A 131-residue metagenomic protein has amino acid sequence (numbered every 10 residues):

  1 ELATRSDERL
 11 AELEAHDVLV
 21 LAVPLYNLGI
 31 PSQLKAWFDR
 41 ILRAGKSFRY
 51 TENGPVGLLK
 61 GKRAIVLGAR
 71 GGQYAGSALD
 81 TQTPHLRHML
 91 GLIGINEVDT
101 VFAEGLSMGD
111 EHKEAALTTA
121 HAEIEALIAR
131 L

Functional and structural regions predicted by a protein language model:
E1-E14, A120-L127: Glycine-rich, highly charged phosphate/nucleotide-binding loops
R5-P84: Helix-loop-strand module that forms the ligand-binding subsite of alpha/beta enzymes
G76-L131: Glycine-rich phosphate/pyrophosphate-binding loop and the adjoining helix
